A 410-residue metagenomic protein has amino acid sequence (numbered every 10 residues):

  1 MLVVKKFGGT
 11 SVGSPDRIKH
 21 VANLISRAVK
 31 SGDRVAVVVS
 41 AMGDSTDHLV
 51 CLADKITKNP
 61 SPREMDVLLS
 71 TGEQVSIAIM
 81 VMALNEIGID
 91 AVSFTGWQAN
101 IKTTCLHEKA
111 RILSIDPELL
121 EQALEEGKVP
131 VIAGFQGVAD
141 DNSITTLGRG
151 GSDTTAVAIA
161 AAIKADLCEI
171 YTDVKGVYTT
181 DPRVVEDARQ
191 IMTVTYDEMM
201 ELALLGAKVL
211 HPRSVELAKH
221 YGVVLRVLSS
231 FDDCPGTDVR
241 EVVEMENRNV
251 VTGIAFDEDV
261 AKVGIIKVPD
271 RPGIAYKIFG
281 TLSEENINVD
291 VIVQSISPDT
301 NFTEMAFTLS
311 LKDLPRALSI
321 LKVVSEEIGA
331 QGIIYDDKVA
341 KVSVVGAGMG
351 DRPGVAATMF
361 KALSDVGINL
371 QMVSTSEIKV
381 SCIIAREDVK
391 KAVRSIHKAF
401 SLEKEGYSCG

Functional and structural regions predicted by a protein language model:
M1-V215, I384-A385, F400, K404 (+1 more regions): Nucleotide/pyrophosphate-binding catalytic subdomain
D33, I89, V223, I287 (+1 more regions): Short phosphate-binding/catalytic loops that engage adenosine nucleotides
S40, S230, Q294: Conserved H-loop
L167-Y171, L225-V227, D290, M372: Short hydrophobic alpha-helical runs that function as membrane-insertion/retention elements
S214, V224, E241-V243: Membrane-embedded hairpin module used as a gating/binding unit in multi-pass transport and secretion proteins
A218: Acidic-aromatic/histidine active-site loop/patch
V223-C234, E258: Active-site C-terminal subdomain of aminotransferase-like
P235-G410: A conserved regulatory-domain signal marking ACT and ACT-like small-molecule sensing domains and adjacent regulatory
